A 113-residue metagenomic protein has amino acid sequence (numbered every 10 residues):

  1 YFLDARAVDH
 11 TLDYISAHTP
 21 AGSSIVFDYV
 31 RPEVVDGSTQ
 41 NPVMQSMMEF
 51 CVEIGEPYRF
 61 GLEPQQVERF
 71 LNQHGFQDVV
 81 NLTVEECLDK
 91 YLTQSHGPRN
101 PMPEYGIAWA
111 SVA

Functional and structural regions predicted by a protein language model:
Y1-A113: Alpha-helical subdomain
